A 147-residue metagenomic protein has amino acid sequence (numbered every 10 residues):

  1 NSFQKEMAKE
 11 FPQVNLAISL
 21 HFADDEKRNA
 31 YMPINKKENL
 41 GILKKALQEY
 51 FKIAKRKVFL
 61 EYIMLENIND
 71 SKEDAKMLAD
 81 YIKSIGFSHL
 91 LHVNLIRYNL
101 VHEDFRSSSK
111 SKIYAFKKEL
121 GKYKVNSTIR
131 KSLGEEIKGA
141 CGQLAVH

Functional and structural regions predicted by a protein language model:
N1-E119, Y123: Conserved AdoMet/S-adenosylmethionine-binding subsite of the radical SAM
K122-E135: Conserved phosphate-binding/catalytic loops in two-lobed NTP-binding clefts
G134-H147: Radical SAM enzyme core and accessory elements
